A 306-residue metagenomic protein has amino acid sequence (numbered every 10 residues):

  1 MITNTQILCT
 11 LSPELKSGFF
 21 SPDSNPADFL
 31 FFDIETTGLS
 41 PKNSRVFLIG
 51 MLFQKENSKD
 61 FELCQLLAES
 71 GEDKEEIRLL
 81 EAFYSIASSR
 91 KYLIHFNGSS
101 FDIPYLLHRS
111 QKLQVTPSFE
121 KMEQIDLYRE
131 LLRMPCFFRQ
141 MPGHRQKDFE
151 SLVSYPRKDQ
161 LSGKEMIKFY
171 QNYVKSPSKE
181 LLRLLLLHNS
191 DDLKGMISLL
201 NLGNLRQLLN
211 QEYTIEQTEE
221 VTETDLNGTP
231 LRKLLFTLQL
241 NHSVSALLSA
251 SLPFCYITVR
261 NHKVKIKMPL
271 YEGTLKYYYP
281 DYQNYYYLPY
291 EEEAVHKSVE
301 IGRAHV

Functional and structural regions predicted by a protein language model:
M1-F32, T37-S44, Q54-K59, C64 (+1 more regions): DEDD superfamily 3′-5′ metal-dependent exonuclease/proofreading module
I49-M51: Short beta-strand scaffold segments in enzyme catalytic cores
